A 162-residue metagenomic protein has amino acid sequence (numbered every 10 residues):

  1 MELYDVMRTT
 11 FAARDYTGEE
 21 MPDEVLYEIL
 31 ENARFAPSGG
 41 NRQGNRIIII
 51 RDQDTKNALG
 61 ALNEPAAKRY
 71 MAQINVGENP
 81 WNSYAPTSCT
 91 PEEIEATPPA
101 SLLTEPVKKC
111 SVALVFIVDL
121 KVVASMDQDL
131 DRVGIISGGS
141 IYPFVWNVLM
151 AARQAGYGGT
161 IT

Functional and structural regions predicted by a protein language model:
M1-L26, L30-N32, R42-Q43: Specificity-determining recognition surfaces
P37, A152: Hydrophobic pocket-lining residues that define ligand/cofactor binding sites across diverse proteins
N41-G44, K108-C110: Short, basic and Ser/Thr-rich N-terminal targeting/leader segments
I49-I141: Glycine/small-residue-rich phosphate/adenosyl-binding loop
P106, M150-A151: Hydrophobic/aromatic ligand-binding patch that stacks against planar heteroaromatic rings of cofactors or nucleotides
I136, A155-T162: GST superfamily/GST-like fold recognition
S140-P143, N147-M150: Short amphipathic alpha-helical face segments that pack within enzyme cores and frequently flank/anchor catalytic
